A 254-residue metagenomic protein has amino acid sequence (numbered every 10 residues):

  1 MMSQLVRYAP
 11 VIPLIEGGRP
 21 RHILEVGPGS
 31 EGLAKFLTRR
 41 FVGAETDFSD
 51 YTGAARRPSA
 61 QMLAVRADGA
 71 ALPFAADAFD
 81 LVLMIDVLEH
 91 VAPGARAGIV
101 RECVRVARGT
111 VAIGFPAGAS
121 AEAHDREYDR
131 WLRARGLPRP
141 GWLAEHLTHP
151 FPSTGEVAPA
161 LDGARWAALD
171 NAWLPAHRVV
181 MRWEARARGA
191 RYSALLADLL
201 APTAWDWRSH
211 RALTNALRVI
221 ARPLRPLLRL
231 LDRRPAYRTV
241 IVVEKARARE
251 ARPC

Functional and structural regions predicted by a protein language model:
M1-A75, L83, V100, D129 (+1 more regions): Conserved N-terminal segment of class I S-adenosyl-L-methionine
P20, P58, M62-V65, D86 (+4 more regions): A near-ubiquitous, low-amplitude feature marking generic local secondary-structure context
L81-V87: A short beta-strand submotif of the Rossmann-like class I SAM-dependent methyltransferase core that lines
P93-A248: S-adenosyl-L-methionine-dependent methyltransferase catalytic module, highlighting the catalytic core
